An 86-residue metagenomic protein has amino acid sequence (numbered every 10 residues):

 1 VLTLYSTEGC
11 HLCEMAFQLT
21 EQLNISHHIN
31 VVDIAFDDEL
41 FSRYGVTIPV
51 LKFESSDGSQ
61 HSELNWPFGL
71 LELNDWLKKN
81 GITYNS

Functional and structural regions predicted by a protein language model:
V1-L23: Local sequence-structure signature of Cys/Sec-based thiol-disulfide redox active-site neighborhoods
E8, A35-F36, F68: Short beta->alpha linker loops
L12, T20, H28-I29, L73: Non-catalytic interaction surface on structured domains
S26-D38: Thiol-based oxidoreductase modules, predominantly thioredoxin-like and allied folds used for disulfide exchange
F41-R43: Short glycine-biased active-site loop of nucleotidyltransferases that positions the nucleotide triphosphate and helps
G45-K52: Structural micro-motif
F53-S86: Non-catalytic, surface beta->alpha helical segment in thiol-disulfide oxidoreductase systems
